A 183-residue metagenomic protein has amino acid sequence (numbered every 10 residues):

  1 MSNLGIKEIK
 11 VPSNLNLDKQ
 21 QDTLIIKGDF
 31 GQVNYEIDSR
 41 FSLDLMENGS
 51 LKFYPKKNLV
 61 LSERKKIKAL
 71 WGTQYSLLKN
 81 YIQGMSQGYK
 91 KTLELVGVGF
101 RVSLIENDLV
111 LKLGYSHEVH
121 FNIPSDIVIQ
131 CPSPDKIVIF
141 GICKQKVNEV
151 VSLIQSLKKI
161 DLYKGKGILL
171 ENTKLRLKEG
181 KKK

Functional and structural regions predicted by a protein language model:
M1-K183: Ribosome-associated RNA-binding proteins
